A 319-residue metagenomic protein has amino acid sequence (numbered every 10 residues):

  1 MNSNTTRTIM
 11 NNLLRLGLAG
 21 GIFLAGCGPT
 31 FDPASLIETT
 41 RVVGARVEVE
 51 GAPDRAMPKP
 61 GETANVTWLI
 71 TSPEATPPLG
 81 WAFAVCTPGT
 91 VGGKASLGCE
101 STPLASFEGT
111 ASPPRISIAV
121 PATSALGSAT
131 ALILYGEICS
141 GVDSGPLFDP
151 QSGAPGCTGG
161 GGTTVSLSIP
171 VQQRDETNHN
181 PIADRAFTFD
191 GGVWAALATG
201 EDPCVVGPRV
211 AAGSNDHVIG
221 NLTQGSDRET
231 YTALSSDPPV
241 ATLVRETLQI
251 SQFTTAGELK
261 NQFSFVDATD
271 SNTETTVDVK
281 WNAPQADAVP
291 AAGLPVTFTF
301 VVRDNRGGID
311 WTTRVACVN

Functional and structural regions predicted by a protein language model:
M1-N319: Signals and flexible motifs at protein termini associated with secretion
